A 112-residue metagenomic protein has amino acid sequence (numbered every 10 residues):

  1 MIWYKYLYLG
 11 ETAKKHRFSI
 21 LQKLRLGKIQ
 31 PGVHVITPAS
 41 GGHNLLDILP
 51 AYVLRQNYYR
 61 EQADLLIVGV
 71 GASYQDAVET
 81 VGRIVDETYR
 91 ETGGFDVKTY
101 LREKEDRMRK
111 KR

Functional and structural regions predicted by a protein language model:
M1-L24: Negatively charged, low-complexity tracts enriched in Asp/Glu with abundant Ser/Thr
M1-Y4, R107-R112: A generic hydrophobic-segment detector
E11, R25-K28, V53, G82-V85 (+2 more regions): Generic secondary-structure transition motif, activating predominantly at the C-termini of alpha-helices
K14-I20, D47-V53, R109: Short amphipathic alpha-helical surface micro-motifs
Q22, Y58-R60, R102: Hydrophobic alpha-helical segments, principally membrane-spanning helices and signal/leader peptides
I29-L65: Short aromatic-glycine-(Arg/Gly/Cys) micro-motifs in beta-strand/loop hairpins
Q62-R109: Short, compact, well-ordered microdomains
